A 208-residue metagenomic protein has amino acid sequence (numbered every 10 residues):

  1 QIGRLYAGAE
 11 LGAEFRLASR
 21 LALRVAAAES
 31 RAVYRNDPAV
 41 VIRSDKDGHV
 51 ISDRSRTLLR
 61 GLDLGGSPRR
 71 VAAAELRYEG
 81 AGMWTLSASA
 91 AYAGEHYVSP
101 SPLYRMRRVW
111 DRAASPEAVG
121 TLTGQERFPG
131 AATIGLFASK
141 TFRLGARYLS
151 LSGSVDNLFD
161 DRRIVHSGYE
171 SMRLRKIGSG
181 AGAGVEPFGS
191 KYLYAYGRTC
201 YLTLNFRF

Functional and structural regions predicted by a protein language model:
Q1, G61-G65, T123-R127, G189-L193: Outer-membrane beta-barrel domain signature
I2-P102, N205-R207: Gram-negative outer-membrane beta-barrel transporters
G3-A7, P68-A72, G130-I134, R147 (+1 more regions): Residues that define the transmembrane beta-barrel architecture of outer-membrane proteins
A18-R20, P129, L144-A146: A cross-taxa feature marking solvent-exposed loop/turn segments within ectodomains of secreted and single-pass membrane
K46-S52, D111-S115, I177-G180: Flexible coil/linker segments and helix-coil junctions enriched in charged and small residues
D53-R60, P116-G124, A183-F188: Extracytoplasmic loops and strand-loop junctions of Gram-negative outer membrane beta-barrel proteins
G65-R143, F159-D160, I164-G168: C-terminal beta-barrel architecture of Gram-negative outer-membrane proteins
A91-W110, K140-F208: C-terminal beta-signal and adjacent terminal beta-strands/loops of Gram-negative outer-membrane beta-barrel proteins
